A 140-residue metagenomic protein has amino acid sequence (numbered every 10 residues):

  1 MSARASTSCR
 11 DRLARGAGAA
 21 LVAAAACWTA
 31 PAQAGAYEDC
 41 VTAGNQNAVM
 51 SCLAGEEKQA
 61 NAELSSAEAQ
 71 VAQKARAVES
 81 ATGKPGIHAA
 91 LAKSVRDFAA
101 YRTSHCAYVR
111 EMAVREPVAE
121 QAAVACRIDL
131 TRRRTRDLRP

Functional and structural regions predicted by a protein language model:
M1-R12: N-terminal secretory signal peptides that target proteins for export/translocation
S2-A3, A32-P140: N-terminal alpha-helical modules
G16-G18: Residue-identity detector for glycine
A20-V22, A32: Cleavable N-terminal signal peptides
A25-A26, L53: Long hydrophobic alpha-helices with heptad-repeat/coiled-coil character
C27-P31: N-terminal signal peptide c-region/cleavage motif recognized by signal peptidases
